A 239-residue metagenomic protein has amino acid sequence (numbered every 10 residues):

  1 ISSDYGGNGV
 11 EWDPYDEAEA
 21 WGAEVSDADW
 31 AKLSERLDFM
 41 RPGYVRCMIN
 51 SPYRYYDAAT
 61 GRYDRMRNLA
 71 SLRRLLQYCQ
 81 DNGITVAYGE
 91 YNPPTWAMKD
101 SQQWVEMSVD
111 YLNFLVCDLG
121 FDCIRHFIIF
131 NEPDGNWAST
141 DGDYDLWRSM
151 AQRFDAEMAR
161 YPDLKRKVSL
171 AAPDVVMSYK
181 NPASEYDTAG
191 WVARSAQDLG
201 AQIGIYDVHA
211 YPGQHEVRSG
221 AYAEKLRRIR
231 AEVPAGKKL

Functional and structural regions predicted by a protein language model:
I1-H126, G135-N136, D141, D145-Y179 (+2 more regions): Non-catalytic accessory regions flanking glycosidase/transglycosidase catalytic cores in CAZymes
R74, G204, Y211-L239: Glycoside hydrolase catalytic-domain groove-lining segments
Y88, V208-H209: Short beta-strand->loop
S108-Y111, K180-L199, R218, Y222-L226: Distinct, well-ordered alpha-helical segments
F130-E132: Active-site neighborhood of divalent metal-dependent phosphoester/pyrophosphate hydrolases
